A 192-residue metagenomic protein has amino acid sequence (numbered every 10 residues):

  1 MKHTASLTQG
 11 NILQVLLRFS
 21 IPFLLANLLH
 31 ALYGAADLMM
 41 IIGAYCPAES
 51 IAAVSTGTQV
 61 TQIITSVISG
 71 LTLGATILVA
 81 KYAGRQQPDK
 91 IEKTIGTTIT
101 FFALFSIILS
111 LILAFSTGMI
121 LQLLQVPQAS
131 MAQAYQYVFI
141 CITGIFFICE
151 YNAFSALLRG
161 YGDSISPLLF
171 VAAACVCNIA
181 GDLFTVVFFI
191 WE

Functional and structural regions predicted by a protein language model:
M1-S20, V79-G144, A180, F184 (+1 more regions): Short alpha-helical transmembrane segments in multi-pass integral membrane proteins
Q9, L13-L32, V60-V67, T143 (+1 more regions): Residue-level signal for short hydrophobic patches within transmembrane helices of multi-pass membrane transporters
S20, N27, S55-T58, F102 (+4 more regions): Residue-level recognition of transmembrane alpha-helices in multi-pass small-molecule transporters/permeases
L24, L28, L32, A36 (+7 more regions): Generic alpha-helical transmembrane segments of integral inner-membrane proteins, especially permease/transport modules
L32-A35, Y45-A48, Y82-R85, G160-Y161 (+1 more regions): Helix-loop interface residues and adjacent transmembrane-helix termini in multi-pass membrane transporters, primarily
I41-Q62, A129-Q133: Interfacial/gating helices of multi-pass transporter permease domains
I51-L111, I148-P167: Small-residue-rich hydrophobic transmembrane alpha-helices
R159-E192: Internal metal/ion-chelating core segments
